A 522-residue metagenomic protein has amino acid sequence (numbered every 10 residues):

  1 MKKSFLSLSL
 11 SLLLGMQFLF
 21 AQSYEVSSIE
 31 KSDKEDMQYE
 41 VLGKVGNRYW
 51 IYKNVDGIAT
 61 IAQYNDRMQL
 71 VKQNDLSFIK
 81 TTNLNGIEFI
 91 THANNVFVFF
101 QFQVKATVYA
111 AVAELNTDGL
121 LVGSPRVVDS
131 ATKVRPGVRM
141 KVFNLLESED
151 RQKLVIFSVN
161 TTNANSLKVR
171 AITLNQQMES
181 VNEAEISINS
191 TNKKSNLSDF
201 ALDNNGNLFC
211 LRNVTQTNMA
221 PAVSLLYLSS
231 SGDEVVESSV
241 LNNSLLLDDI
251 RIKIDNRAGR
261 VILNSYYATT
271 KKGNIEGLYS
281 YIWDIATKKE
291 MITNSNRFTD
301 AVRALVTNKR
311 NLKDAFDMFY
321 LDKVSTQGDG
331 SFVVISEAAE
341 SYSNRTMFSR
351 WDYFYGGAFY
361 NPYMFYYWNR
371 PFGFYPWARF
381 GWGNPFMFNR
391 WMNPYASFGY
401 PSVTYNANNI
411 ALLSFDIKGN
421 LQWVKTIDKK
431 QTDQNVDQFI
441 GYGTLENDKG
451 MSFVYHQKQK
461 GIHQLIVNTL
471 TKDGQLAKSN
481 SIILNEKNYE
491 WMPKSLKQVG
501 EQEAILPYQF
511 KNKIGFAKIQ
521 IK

Functional and structural regions predicted by a protein language model:
M1-V26: Bacterial Sec-dependent N-terminal signal peptides
S28-T60: Beta-strand-rich domains and repeat architectures in extracellular enzymes and scaffolds, especially beta-propellers
K31, L70-T107, P125-R139, S187-N196 (+2 more regions): Blade-loop segments of beta-propeller domains
D33-L42, K80-I90, A131-L145, N192-F200 (+4 more regions): Repeated scaffold domains used in trafficking and secretory/extracellular systems, primarily beta-propellers
G43-D56, E88-F89, A93-A106, R151-N163 (+6 more regions): Short beta-strand elements that form the blades of beta-propeller/WD-repeat-like and other beta-sheet-rich scaffold
G57-Q63, K105-E114, A164-A171, N218-L226 (+5 more regions): Structural motif
A110-D118, K168-E179, P221-E234, E276-K289 (+4 more regions): Beta-propeller blade signature
S238-I250, I292-D322, V424-G443, D473-E501: Conserved blade-ending motifs and adjacent loop-strand segments that build the rim/top face of beta-propeller domains
